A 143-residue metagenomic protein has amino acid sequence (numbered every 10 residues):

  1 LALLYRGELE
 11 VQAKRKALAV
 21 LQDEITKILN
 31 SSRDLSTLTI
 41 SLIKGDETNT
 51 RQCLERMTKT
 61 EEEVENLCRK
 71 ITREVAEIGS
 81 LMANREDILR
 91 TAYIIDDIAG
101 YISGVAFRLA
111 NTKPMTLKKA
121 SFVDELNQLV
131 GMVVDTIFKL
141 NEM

Functional and structural regions predicted by a protein language model:
L1-M143: Cytosolic, long alpha-helical scaffolding segments
